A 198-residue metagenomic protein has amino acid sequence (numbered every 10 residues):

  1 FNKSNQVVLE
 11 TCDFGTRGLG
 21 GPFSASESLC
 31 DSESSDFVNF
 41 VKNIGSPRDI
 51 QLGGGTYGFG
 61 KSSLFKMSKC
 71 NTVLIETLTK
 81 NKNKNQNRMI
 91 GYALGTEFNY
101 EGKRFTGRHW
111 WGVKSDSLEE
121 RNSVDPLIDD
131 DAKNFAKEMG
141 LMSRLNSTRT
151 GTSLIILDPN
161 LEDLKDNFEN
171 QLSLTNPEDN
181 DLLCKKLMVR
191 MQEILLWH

Functional and structural regions predicted by a protein language model:
N2, Q6-K84: Flexible ATP-lid and adjacent glycine-rich G1/G2 motifs of the Bergerat
V8, L52, T56-H198: GHKL-type ATPase core
